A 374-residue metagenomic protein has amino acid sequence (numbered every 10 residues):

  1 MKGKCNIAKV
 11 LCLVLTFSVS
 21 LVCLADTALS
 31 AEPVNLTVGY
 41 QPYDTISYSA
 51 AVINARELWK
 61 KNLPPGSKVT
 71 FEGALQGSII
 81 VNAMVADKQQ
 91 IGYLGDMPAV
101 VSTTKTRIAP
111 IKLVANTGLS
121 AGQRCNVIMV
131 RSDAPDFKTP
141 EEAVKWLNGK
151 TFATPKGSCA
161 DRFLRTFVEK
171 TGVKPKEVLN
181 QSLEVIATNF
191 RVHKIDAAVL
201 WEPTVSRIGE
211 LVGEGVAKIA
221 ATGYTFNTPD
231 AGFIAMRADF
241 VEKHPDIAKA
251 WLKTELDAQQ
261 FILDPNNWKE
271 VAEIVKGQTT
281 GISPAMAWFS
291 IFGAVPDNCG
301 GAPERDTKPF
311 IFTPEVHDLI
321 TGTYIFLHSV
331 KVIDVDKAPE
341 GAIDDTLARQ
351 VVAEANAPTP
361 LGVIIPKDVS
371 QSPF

Functional and structural regions predicted by a protein language model:
M1-K2, A25-S30: Basic/polar N-terminal segments that are highly enriched at the extreme N-terminus, encompassing both cleavable
K2-V14: Bacterial N-terminal signal peptides that target proteins for export
L11-C23: Bacterial N-terminal signal peptides
L29-S182, N189, D196-E202, K218-T222 (+2 more regions): Short, glycine-/small- and polar/acidic-enriched structural segments that line small-molecule recognition paths
D133-V144, F292-K308, G362-P373: Charged, glycine/proline-rich intrinsically disordered loops and linkers
D161, K176-L179, L183-P284: Pocket-lining segment of extracytoplasmic ligand-binding domains
K243-V335: Secondary-structure end/capping motifs
L319-F374: Conserved C-terminal helix/tail region of periplasmic/extracytoplasmic solute-binding proteins
